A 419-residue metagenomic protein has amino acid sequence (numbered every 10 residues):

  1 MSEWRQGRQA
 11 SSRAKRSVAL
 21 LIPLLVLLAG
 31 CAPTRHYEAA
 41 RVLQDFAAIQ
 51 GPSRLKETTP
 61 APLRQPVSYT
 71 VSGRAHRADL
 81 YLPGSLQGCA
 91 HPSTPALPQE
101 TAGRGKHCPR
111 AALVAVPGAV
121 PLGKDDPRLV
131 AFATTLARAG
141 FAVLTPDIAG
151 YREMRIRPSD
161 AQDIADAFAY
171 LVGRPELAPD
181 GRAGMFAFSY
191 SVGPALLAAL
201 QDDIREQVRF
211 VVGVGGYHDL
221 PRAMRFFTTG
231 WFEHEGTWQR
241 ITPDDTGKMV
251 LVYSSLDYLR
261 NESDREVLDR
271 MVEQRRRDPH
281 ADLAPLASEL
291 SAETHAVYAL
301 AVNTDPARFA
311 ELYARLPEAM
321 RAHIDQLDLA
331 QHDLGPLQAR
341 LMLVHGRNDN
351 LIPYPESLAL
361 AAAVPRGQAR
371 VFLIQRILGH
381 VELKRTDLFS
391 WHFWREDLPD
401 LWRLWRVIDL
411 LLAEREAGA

Functional and structural regions predicted by a protein language model:
Y37-C89: N-terminal cap/lid segment of alpha/beta-hydrolase-fold proteins
V116-R155: Short substrate-entry loop that stabilizes the transition state in hydrolases
R155-E176: Alpha/beta-hydrolase active-site loop
A169-S189, R205: Gly/Ser-rich "nucleophile elbow"/oxyanion-hole loop immediately N-terminal to the catalytic nucleophile in hydrolases
L197-E293: Alpha/beta-hydrolase-fold enzymes
R225, E289-L327, L358-A362, R366-A419: C-terminal catalytic histidine-bearing segment of alpha/beta-hydrolase fold enzymes
L337, L343-H345, D349: Short beta-strand/loop motif that positions the catalytic acidic residue of the alpha/beta-hydrolase fold
N350-E356: Conserved alpha/beta-hydrolase "acid-adjacent" motif
